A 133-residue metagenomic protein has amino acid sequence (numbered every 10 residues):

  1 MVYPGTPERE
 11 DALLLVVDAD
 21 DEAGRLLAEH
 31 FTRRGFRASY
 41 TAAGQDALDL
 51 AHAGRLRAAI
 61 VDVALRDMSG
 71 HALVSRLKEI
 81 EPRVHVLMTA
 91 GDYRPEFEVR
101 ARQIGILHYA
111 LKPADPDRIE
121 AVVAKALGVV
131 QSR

Functional and structural regions predicted by a protein language model:
M1-A19, D117-R133: Non-catalytic signal-transmission and effector/linker regions of two-component phosphorelay proteins
R25-R33: Charged docking surfaces used in two-component/phosphorelay signaling
G35-A43, L50: Short hydrophobic/Thr-rich beta-strand motif most characteristic of the beta2 strand and flanking loop of CheY-like
A43, S69-A72: Acidic catalytic/metal-coordinating carboxylates
D49, H71-R83: Short amphipathic alpha-helix used as the core "switch/output" element in two-component signaling
R66: The feature encodes the CheY-like receiver
A72, D92-Y109: Alpha4 helix (beta4-alpha4-beta5 surface) of REC/receiver domains from two-component response regulators
